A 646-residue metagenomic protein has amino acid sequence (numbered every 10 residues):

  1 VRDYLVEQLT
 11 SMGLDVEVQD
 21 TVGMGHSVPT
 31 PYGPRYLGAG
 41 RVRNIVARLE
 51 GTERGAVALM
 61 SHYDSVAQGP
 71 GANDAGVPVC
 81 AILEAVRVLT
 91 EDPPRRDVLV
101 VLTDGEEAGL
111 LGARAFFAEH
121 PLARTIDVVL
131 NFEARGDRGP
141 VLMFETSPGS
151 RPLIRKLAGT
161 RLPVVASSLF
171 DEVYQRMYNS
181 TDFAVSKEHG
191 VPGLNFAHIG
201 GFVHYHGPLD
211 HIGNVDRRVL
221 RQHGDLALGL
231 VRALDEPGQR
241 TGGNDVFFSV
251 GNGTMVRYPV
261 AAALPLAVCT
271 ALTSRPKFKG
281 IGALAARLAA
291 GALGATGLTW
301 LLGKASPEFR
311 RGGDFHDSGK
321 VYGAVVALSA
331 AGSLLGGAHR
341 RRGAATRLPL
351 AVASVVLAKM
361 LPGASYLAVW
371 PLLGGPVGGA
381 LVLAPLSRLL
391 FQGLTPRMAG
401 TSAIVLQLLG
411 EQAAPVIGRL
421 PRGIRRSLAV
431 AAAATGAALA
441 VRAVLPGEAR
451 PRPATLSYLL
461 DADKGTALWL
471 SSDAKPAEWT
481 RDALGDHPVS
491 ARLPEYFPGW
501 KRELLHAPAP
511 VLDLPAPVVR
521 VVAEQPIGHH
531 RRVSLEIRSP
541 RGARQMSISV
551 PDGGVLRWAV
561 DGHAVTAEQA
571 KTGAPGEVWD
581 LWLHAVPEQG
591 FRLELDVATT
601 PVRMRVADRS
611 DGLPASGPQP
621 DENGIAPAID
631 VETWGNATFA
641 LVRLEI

Functional and structural regions predicted by a protein language model:
V1-G253, S547-V550, H563, T572-D580 (+1 more regions): Soluble extramembrane regions of membrane proteins in the secretory/endomembrane system
Q19, G23-P29, V46, V79-C80 (+2 more regions): Extracytosolic and intramembrane catalytic regions of membrane-associated proteins in envelope/secretory systems
P34, F116-E119, A443-L445, I625-V631: Intrinsically disordered, low-complexity boundary segments flanking structured domains
E53, I126, R218, L381-V382 (+3 more regions): A broad structural signal for short, well-ordered beta-strand segments within beta-sheet-rich domains
R217-A233, V405-L409, L420-V444, G554-R557 (+3 more regions): C-terminal, active-site-flanking charged/polar segments
G243-D245, M255, L301, D314 (+3 more regions): Alpha-helical multipass membrane-protein architecture
S249-A263, H316-D317: Juxtamembrane/start-of-transmembrane alpha-helix segments at the extracytoplasmic/lumenal side of membrane anchors
A263-V522, S539: Alpha-helical transmembrane segments of integral membrane proteins
